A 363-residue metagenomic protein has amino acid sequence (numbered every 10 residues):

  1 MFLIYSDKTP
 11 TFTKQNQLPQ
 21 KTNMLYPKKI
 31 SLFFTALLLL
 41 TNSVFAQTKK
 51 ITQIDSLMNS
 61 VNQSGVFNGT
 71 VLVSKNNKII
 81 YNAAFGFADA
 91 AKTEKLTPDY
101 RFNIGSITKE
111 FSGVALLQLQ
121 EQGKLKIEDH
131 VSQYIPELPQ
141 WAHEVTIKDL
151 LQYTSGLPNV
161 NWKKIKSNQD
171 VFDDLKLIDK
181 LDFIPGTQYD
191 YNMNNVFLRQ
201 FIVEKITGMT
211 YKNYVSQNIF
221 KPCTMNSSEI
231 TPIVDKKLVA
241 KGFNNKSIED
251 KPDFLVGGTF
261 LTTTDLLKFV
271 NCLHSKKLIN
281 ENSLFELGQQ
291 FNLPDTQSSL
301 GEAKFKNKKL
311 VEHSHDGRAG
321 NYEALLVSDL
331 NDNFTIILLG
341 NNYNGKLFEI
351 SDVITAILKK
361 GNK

Functional and structural regions predicted by a protein language model:
M1-K49: Bacterial Sec-dependent N-terminal signal peptides
T48-F102, K126-D129, N168, F172-D173: Short, conserved catalytic-motif segment at the N-terminal edge
T48-K49, K309, Y343-K363: Short, gly/Ser/Thr-rich active-site loops of penicillin-recognizing serine hydrolases
M58, V71, N77, Y100-E128 (+3 more regions): Active-site SXXK
T70-L72, D149-Q152, V327, T335-L339: Structural recognition of the beta-strand scaffold that forms the well-ordered cores of secreted hydrolase catalytic
D89, A142-G320, A324: Short, surface-exposed loop or secondary-structure junction motifs that flank catalytic or metal-binding residues
K126-W141, K221-C223: Short, glycine/proline-biased beta-turn/loop segments that scaffold the active-site neighborhood
S314, E323-N342: Short, well-ordered beta-strand elements
